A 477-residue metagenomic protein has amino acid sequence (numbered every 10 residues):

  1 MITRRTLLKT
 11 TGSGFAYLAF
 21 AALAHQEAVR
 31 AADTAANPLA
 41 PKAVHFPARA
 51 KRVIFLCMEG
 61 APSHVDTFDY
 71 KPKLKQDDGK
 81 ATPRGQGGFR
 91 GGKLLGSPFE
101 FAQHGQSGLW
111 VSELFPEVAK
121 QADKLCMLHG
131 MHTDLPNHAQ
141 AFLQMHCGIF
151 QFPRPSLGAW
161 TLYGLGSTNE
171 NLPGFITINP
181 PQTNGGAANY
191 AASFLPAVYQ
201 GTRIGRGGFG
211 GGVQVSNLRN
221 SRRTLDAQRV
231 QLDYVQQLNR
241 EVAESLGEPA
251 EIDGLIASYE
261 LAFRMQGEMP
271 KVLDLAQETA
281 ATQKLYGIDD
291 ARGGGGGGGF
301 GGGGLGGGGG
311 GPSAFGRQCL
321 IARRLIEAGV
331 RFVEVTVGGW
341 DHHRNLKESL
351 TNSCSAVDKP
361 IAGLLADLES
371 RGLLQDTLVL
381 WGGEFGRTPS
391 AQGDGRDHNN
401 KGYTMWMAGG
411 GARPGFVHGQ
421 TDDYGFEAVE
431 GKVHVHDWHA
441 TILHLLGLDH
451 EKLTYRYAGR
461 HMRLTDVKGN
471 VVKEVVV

Functional and structural regions predicted by a protein language model:
M1-V477: Ligand-binding pockets and gating/stacking loops
